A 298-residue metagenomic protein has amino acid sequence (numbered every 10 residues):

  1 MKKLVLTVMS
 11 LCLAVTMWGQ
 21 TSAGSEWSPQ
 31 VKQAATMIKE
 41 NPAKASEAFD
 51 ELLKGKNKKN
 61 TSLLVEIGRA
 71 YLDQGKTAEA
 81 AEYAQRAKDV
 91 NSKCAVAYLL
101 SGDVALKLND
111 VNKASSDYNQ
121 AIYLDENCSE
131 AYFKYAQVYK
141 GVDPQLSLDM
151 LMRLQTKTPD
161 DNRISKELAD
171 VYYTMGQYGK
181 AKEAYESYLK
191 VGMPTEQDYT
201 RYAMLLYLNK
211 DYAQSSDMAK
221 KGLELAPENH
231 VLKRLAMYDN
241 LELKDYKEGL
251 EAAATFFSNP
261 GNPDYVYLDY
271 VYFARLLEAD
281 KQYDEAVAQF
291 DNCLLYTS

Functional and structural regions predicted by a protein language model:
M17-Q85, D89: N-terminal leader/linker segments that initiate helical-solenoid repeat arrays
W27, N60-S62, A95-V96, S129-E130 (+4 more regions): Helix-start (N-cap) detector for alpha-helical repeat units in TPR-like alpha-solenoids, especially tetratricopeptide
K39, D73, K107-L108, K140-V142 (+4 more regions): Register position in tetratricopeptide repeats
N57-K58, S92, E126, P159 (+3 more regions): Short coil turns that delineate tetratricopeptide repeat
Y296-T297: Conserved small/polar residues in nucleotide/adenosyl-binding loops
